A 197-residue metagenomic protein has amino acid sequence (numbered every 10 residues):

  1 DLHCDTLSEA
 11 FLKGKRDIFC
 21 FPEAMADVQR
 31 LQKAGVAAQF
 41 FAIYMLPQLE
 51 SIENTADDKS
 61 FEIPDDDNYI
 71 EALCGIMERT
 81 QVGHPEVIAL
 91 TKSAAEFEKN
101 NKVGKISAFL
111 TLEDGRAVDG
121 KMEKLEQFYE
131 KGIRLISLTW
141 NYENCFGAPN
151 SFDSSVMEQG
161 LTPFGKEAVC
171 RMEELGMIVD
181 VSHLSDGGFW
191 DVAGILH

Functional and structural regions predicted by a protein language model:
D1-S155, Q159, L196: N-terminal hydrophobic targeting/anchoring segments and the immediately downstream early-domain regions of hydrolases
L138-H197: Active-site core of metal-dependent hydrolases
